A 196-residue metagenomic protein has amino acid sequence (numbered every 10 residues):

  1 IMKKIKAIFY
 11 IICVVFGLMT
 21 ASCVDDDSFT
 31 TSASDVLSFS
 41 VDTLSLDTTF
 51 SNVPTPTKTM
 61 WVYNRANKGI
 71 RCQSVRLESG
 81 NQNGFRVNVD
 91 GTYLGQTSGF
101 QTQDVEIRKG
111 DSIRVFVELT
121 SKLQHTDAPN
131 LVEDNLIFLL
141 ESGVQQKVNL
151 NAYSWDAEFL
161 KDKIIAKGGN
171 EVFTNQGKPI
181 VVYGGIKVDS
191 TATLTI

Functional and structural regions predicted by a protein language model:
I1-I12: Bacterial N-terminal signal peptides that target proteins for export
M19-S22: C-terminal motif of bacterial Sec signal peptides marking the signal peptidase cleavage site
V24-D27, K122-D156: Terminal connector regions
V24-S45, T55, R65-E118, L123: Surface-exposed binding patches on compact interaction domains or structured appendages
D47-T48, Q101-I107, F138, Y183-I186: Beta-strand-rich interaction surfaces with strong enrichment in secreted/lumenal proteins
S51-N52, K109, S190: Surface-exposed loops/turns
V148-V172: Low-complexity, Pro/Ser/Thr- and charge-rich linker/hinge segments at domain boundaries
T174-I196: Extracellular beta-helix/beta-solenoid repeat scaffolds
